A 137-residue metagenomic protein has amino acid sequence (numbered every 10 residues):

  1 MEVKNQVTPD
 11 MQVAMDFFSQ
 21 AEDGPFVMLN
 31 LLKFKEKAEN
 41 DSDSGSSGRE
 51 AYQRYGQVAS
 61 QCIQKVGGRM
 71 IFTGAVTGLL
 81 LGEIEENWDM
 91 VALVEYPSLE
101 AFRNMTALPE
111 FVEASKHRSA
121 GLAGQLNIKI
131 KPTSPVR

Functional and structural regions predicted by a protein language model:
M1-M90, P97-N104, K131-R137: Short S/T/G/P-rich N-terminal loop/turn motif that feeds into the first structured element of a domain
R69, F111-V112: A general structural signal for well-ordered secondary-structure junctions
A101, A114-H117: Short, hydrophobic/aromatic alpha-helical segments in well-folded domains
M105-E110: Short amphipathic alpha-helices in soluble, non-transmembrane regions that often serve as interface/regulatory elements
K116-R137: Charge-dense polyanion-binding interfaces
